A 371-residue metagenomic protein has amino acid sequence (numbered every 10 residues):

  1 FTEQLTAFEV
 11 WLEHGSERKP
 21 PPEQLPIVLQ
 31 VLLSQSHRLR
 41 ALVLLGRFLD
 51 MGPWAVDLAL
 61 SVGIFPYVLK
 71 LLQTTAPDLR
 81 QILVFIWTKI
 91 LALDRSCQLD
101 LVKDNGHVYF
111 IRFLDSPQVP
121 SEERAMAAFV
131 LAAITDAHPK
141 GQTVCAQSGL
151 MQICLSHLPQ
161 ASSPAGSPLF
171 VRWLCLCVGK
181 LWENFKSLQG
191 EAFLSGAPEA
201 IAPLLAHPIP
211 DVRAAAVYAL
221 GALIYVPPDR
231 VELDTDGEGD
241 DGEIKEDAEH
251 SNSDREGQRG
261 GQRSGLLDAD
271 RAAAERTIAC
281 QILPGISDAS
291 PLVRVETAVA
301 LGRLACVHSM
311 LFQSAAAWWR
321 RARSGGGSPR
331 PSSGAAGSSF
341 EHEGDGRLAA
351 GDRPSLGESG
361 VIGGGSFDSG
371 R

Functional and structural regions predicted by a protein language model:
F1-I134, H138-G141: Alpha-solenoid helical-repeat scaffolds
F1-Q4, F8, I27, Q281-P284 (+2 more regions): Alpha-solenoid helical-repeat scaffold
V10, R40-M51, Q81-R95, A125-H138 (+5 more regions): Alpha-helical solenoid repeat architecture
W11-R47, P53-A55, L169-K186, A215-L223 (+2 more regions): Acidic/polar, low-complexity linker and loop regions
G15-P20, A55-S61, C97-D104, G141-S148 (+6 more regions): Short, hydrophobic/charged alpha-helical patches characteristic of ARM/HEAT alpha-solenoid repeats and analogous
L25-L29, Y67-L69, Y109-L114, I153-L158 (+3 more regions): Buried hydrophobic core positions in alpha-solenoid tandem helical repeats
L32-S36, A55, K70-L79, C97 (+6 more regions): Short coil/turn segments at helix-helix junctions and helix-capping linkers within large alpha-helical proteins
V231-L266, V307-R371: Acidic, serine/threonine- and proline-enriched intrinsically disordered linkers and terminal tails in large eukaryotic
